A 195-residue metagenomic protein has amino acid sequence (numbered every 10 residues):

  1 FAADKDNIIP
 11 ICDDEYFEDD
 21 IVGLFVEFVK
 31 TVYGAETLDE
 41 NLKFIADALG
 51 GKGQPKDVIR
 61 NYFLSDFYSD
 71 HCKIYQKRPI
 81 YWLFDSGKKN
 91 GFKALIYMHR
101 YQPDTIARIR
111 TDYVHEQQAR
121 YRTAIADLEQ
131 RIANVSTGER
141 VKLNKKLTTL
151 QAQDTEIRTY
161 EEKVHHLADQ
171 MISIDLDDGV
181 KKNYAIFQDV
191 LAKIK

Functional and structural regions predicted by a protein language model:
F1-K195: Terminal accessory regions of large proteins
